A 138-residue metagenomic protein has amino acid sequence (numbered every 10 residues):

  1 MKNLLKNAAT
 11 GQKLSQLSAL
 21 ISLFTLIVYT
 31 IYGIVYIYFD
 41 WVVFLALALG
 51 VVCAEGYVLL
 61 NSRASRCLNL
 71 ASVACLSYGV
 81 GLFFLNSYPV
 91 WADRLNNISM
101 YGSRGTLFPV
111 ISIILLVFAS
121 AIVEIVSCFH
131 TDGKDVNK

Functional and structural regions predicted by a protein language model:
M1-S22, S127-K138: Cytosolic juxtamembrane helix and N-cap/initiation of the first transmembrane helix
K2-K13, I34-V35, G56-R63, C67 (+1 more regions): Juxtamembrane loop-transmembrane helix junctions in multi-pass integral membrane proteins, especially the extracellular
A8-L17, L26-C53: Transmembrane alpha-helix entry/boundary detector in multi-pass membrane proteins
V35-V42, G81-S112: Interfacial non-cytosolic loop connecting adjacent transmembrane helices
L49-L60, V123-S127: Alpha-helical transmembrane segments in multipass membrane proteins, preferentially the mid-helix core
E55-S87: Loop-to-transmembrane helix junctions at the membrane interface
N97-D135: Alpha-helical membrane-associated segments of multi-pass integral membrane proteins
